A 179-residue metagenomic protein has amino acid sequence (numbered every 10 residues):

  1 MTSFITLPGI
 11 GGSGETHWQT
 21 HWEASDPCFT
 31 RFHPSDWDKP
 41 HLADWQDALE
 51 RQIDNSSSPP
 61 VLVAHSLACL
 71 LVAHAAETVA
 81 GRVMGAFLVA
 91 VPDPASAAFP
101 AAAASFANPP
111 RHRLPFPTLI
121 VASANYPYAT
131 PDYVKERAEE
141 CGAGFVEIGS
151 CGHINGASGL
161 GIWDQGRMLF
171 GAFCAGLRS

Functional and structural regions predicted by a protein language model:
M1-S58: Active-site catalytic motif of lipid deacylating hydrolases and related acyltransferases
G9, H33-W37, F87-S96, S123: Active-site nucleophile loop of the alpha/beta-hydrolase fold
G12-S13, A124-A129: Acidic catalytic loop of the alpha/beta-hydrolase fold
C28-T30, A138-N155: Catalytic histidine neighborhood in serine/cysteine hydrolases with alpha/beta-hydrolase-type architecture
D44, G156-F170: Post-His helix in hydrolase/transferase enzymes
L62-A73: Gly/Ala-rich beta-loop-alpha elbow adjacent to hydrolase catalytic centers
H74-G85, P94: Conserved hydrolase catalytic core segment
L114-P115, L119-A122, Y126: Short beta-strand/loop motif that positions the catalytic acidic residue of the alpha/beta-hydrolase fold
